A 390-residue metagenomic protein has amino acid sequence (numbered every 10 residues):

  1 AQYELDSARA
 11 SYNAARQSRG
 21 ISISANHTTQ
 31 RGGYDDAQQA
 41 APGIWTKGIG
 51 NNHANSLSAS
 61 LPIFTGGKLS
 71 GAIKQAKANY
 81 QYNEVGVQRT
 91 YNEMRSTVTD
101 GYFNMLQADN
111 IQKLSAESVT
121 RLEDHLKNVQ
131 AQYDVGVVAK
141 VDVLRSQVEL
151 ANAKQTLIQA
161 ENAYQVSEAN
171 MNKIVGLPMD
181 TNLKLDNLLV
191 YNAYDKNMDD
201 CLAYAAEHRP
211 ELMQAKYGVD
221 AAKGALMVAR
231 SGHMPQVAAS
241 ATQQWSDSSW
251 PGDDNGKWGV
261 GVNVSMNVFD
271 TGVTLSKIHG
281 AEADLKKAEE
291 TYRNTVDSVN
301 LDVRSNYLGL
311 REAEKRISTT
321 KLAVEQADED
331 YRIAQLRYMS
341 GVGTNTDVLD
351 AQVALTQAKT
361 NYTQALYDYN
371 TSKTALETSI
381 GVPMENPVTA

Functional and structural regions predicted by a protein language model:
A1-A15, T90, M94-L114, D124 (+5 more regions): Amphipathic alpha-helical coiled-coil segments
S22-G50, S60-R89, D186, M213 (+4 more regions): Small/polar (Gly/Ser/Thr/Ala-rich) solvent-exposed segments that form structured loops/beta-strands/short helices used
N52-S56, D100, R145, K257-G259 (+2 more regions): Transmembrane beta-barrel architecture of outer-membrane proteins
S56-S58, Y102, A238, G261-N263 (+1 more regions): Membrane-embedded beta-strand positions in outer-membrane beta-barrel channels/transporters
L57-L61, V262-M266, A365, L376: Residues on the lipid-exposed face of transmembrane beta-strands in outer-membrane beta-barrel proteins
E93-Y204, N306-G309, A313, A354-L355: Periplasmic alpha-helical coiled-coil/stalk elements that build and connect Gram-negative outer-membrane
V138, L177-S240, N386-A390: Amphipathic alpha-helical coiled-coil scaffold segments and their short linker/junction regions
A160, P210, A365: Metallo-beta-lactamase
